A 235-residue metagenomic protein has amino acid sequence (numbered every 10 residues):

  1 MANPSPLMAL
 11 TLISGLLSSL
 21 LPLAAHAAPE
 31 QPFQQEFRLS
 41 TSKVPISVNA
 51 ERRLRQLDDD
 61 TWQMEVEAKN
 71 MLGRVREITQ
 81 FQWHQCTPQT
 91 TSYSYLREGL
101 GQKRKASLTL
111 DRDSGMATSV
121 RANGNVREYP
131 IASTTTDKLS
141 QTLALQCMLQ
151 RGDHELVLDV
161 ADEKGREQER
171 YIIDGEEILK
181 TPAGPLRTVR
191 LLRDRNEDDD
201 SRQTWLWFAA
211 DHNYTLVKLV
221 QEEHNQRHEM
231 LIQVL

Functional and structural regions predicted by a protein language model:
M1-S5: N-terminal secretory signal peptides that target proteins for export/translocation
P6-T11, L39: A detector of low-complexity, intrinsically disordered, Ser/Thr/Gly/Pro/Ala-rich segments
A9-P22: Bacterial N-terminal signal peptides
L21-P29: Bacterial Sec-dependent signal peptides at the C-terminal "C-region" and cleavage site
A28-R112, Q150-L235: Acidic, serine/threonine-rich low-complexity disordered tracts
K103-M148: Hydrophobic, well-structured mid-protein blocks that either form specific transmembrane helices
